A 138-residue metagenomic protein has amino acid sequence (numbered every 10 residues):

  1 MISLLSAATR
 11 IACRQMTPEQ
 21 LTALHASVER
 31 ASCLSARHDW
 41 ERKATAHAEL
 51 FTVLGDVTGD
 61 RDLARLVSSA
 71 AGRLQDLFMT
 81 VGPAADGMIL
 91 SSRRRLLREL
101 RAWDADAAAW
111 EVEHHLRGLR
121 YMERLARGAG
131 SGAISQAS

Functional and structural regions predicted by a protein language model:
S3, P18-T80, S91-R98, A107-L119: Conserved amphipathic alpha-helical segments that form helical-bundle/coiled-coil interaction surfaces
I11-E19: A eukaryote-biased feature capturing mid-to-C-terminal, repeat/solenoid-rich segments of large proteins, strongly
R61, V81-P83, R124-G128: Short, charged/polar low-complexity linear motifs in solvent-exposed/disordered segments
A85-G87: Active-site loop of classical SDR/Rossmann-like NAD(P)-dependent oxidoreductases, centered on the catalytic Tyr-X3-Lys
A105-S138: C-terminal effector-binding regulatory domain of bacterial HTH transcription factors
